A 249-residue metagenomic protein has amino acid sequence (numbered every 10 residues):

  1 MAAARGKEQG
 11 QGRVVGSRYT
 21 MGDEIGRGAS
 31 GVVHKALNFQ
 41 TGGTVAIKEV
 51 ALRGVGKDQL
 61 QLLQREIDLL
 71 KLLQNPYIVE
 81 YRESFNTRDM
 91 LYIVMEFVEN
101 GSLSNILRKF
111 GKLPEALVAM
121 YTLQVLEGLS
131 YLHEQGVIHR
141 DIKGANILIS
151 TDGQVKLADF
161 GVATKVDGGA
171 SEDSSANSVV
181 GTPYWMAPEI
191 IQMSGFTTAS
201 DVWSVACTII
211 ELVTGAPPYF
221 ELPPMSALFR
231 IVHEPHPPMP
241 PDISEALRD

Functional and structural regions predicted by a protein language model:
V32: Conserved N-lobe ATP-binding subsite of Hanks-type protein kinase domains, especially the beta3 VAIK lysine
T44, E49-L73: Conserved N-lobe beta3->alphaC-helix segment of eukaryotic protein kinase catalytic domains
E83-S84: A short, aromatic-enriched beta-strand patch in the conserved N-lobe beta-sheet of the protein kinase catalytic domain
D89-S102, I106: Conserved short submotifs of the Hanks-type protein kinase catalytic core that shape the nucleotide-binding pocket
Y121-T122: Activation segment signature within eukaryotic-like protein kinase domains
D201: Conserved catalytic-loop aspartate of Hanks-type protein kinases
